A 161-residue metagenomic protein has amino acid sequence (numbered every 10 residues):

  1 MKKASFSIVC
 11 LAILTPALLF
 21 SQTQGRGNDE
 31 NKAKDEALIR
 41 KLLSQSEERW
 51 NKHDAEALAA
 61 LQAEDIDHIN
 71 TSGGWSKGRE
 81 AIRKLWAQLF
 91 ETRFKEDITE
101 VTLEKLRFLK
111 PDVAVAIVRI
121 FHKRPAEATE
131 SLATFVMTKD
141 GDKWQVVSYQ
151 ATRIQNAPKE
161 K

Functional and structural regions predicted by a protein language model:
M1-A4: Positively charged n-region of N-terminal signal peptides that target proteins for export
I8-A17: Bacterial N-terminal signal peptides
L19-D65, E80, A157-K161: Short, low-complexity N-terminal intrinsically disordered segments enriched in polar/charged residues
Q62, S72, K105, V118-H122 (+2 more regions): A mature extracytoplasmic/lumenal domain signature
I66-K77, L89-E96: A short gly/proline-enriched turn/hairpin at secondary-structure junctions
R83-E127: Surface-exposed, charged secondary-structure patches
E130-A157: Short beta-strand edge/turn micro-motifs at domain boundaries
